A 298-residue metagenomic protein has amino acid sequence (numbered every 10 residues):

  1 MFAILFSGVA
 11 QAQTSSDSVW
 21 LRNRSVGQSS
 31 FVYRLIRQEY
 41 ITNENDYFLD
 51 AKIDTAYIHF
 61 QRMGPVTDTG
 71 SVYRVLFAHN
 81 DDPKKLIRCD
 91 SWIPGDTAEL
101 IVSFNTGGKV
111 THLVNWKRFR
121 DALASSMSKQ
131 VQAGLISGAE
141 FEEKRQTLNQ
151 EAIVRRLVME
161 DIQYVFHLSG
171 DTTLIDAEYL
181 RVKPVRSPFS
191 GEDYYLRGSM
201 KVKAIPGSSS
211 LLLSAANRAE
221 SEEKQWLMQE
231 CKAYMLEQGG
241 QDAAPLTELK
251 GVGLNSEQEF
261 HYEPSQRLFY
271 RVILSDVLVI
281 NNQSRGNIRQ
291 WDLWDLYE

Functional and structural regions predicted by a protein language model:
M1-S18: Bacterial Sec-dependent N-terminal signal peptides
Q13-E298: Signature of exported/secreted
